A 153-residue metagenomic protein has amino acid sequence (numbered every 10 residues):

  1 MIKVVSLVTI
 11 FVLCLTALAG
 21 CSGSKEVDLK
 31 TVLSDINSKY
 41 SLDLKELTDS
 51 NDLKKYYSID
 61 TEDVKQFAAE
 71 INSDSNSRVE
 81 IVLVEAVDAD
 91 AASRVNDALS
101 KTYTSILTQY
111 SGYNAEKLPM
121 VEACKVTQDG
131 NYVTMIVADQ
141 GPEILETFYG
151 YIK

Functional and structural regions predicted by a protein language model:
M1-T9: Positively charged n-region of N-terminal signal peptides that target proteins for export
T16-G20: C-terminal motif of bacterial Sec signal peptides marking the signal peptidase cleavage site
S22-K25: Bacterial signal peptide processing site
D28-L47: Post-signal peptide N-terminal segment of mature Sec-exported envelope proteins
T48-N76, D90-V95: Short, compositionally biased low-complexity segments enriched in polar/charged residues
S73, E116-K153: A short, solvent-exposed beta-edge/loop patch
S77-D88: A short acidic-to-branched-hydrophobic micro-motif
A89-Q128: Short Gly/Thr-rich strand-loop-strand
